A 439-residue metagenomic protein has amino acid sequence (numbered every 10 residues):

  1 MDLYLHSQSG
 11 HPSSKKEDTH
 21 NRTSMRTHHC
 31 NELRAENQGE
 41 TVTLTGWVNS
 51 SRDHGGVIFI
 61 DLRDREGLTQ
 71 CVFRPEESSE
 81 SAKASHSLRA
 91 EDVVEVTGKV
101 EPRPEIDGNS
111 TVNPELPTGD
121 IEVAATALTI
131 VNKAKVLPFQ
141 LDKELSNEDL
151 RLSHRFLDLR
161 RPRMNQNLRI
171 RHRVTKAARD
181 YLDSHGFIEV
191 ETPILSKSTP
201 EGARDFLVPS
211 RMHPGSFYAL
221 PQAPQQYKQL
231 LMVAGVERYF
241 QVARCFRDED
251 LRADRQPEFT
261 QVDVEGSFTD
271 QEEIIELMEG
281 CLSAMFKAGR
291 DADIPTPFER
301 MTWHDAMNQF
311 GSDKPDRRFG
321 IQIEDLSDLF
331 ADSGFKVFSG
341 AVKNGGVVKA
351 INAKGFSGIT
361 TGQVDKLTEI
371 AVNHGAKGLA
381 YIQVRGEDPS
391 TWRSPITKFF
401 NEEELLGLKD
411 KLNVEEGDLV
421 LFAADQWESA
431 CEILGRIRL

Functional and structural regions predicted by a protein language model:
D2-L439: Class II aminoacyl-tRNA synthetase catalytic cores and aaRS-like
